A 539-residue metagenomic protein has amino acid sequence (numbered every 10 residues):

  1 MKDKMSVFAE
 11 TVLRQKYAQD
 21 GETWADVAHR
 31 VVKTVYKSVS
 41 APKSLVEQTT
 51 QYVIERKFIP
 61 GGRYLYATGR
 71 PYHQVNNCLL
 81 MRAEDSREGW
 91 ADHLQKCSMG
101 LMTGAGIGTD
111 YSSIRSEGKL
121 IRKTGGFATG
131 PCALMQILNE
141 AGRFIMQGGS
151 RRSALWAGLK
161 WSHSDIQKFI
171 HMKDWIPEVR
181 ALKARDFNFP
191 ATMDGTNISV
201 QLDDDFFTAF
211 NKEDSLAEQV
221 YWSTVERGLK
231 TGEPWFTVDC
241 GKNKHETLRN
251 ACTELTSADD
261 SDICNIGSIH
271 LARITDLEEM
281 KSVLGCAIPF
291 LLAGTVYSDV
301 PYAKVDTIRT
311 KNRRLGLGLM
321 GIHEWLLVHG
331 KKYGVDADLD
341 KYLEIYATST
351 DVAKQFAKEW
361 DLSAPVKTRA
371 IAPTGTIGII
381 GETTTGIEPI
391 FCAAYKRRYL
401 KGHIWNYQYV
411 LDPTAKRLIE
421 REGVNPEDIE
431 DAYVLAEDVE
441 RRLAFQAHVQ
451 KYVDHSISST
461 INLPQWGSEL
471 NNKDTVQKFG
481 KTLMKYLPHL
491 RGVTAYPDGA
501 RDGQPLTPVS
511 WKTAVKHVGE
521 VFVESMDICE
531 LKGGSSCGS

Functional and structural regions predicted by a protein language model:
M1-E47, K123-I137, Q147-H245, L319-K354: Conserved, charged catalytic cores of large soluble enzymes
M1-V75, M81, K481, P488 (+2 more regions): Acidic/polar, glycine-rich intrinsically disordered N-terminal extensions of enzymes
K4, L248-D260, G267, L291-V296 (+2 more regions): Catalytic alpha/beta core of large soluble enzyme barrels
R14, Q19, T34-A41, T50-K123 (+6 more regions): Function-dense linear segments that define catalytic or interfacial modules in macromolecule-processing proteins
Y52, Y66, Y111-E117, A157-I166 (+5 more regions): A glycine-rich phosphate-binding loop feature that marks nucleotide/adenosyl-phosphate handling sites
A91-M99, R115, F127-N139, K173-F189 (+3 more regions): Extended active-site and interfacial segments that coordinate phosphate-rich ligands in large catalytic machineries
S116-L155, I274-D299, H403-Q446, D454: A structural-propensity feature for long, helix-poor, extended segments
C286-D306, T310, G321, L326-T374 (+1 more regions): Internal maturation/activation junctions in enzymes
